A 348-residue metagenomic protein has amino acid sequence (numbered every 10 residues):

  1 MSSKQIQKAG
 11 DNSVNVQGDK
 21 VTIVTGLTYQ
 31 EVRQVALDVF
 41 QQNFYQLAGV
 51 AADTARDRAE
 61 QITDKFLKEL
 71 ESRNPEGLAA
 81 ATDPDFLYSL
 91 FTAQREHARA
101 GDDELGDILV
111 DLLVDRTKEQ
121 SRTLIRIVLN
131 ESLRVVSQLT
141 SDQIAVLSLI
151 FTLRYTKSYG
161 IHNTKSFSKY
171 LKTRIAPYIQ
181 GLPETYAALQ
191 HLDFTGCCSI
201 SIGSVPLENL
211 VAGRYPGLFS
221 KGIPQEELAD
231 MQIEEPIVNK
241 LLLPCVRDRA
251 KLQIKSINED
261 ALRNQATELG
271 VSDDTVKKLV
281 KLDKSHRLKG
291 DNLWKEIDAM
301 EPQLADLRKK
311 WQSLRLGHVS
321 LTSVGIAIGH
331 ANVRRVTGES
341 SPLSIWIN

Functional and structural regions predicted by a protein language model:
M1-G49: Long, low-complexity intrinsically disordered regions enriched in small/polar and proline/glycine residues
A59, T63: Extended, charge-enriched "interface" segments that sit outside catalytic cores
K65-P84, F91-A93: Functionally critical alpha/beta secondary-structure elements and their flanking flexible loops that scaffold catalytic
T82-S137, A145: Long, low-complexity, charged/polar intrinsically disordered regions in eukaryotic proteins
L124-K165, I175: Winged-helix-like regulatory helical subdomains adjacent to P-loop NTPase cores
S166-P183: Short helix-coil junctions and helix-kink-helix linkers
Y186-S204: A short, conserved structural fragment
N209-P342: Short, amphipathic alpha-helical interaction segments positioned at domain boundaries
